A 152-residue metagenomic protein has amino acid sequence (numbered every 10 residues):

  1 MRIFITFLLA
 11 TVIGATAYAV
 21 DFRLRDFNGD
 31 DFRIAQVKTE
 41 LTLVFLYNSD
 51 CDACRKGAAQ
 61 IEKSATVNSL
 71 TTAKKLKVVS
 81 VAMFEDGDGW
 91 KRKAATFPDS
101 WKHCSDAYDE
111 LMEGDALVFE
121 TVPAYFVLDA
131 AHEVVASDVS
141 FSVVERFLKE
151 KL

Functional and structural regions predicted by a protein language model:
M1-F22: Bacterial Sec-dependent N-terminal signal peptides
A15-A35, K56: N-terminal "domain-start" segment that seeds a small globular fold
I34-A58: Short active-site neighborhood of thiol/selenol oxidoreductases, capturing the structured segment around
L43-V44, V78, Y125: Hydrophobic beta-strand anchors of alpha/beta hydrolase catalytic cores
R55-A95, D109-E113: Structural microenvironment flanking redox-active thiols in thiol-disulfide oxidoreductases
S69, V122-L152: Thiol-/selenol-based redox modules, centered on thioredoxin-like and closely related oxidoreductase domains
K91-F126, A130: Short, internal strand/loop/helix patches that form the active-site neighborhood or redox-interaction surface
